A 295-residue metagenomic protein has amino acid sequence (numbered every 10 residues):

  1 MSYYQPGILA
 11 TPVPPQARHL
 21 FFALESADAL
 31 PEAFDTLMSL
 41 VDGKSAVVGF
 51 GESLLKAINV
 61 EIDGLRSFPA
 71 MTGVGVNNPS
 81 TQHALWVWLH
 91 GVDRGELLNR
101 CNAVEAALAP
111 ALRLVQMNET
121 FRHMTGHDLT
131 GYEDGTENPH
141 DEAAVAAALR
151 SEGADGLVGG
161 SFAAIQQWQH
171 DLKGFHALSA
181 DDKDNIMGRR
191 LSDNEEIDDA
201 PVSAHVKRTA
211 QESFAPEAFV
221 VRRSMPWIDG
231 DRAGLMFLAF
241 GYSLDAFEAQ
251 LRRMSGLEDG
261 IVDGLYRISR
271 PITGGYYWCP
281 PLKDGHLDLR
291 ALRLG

Functional and structural regions predicted by a protein language model:
M1-G295: Long, histidine/aromatic-enriched segments associated with O2/redox biology
